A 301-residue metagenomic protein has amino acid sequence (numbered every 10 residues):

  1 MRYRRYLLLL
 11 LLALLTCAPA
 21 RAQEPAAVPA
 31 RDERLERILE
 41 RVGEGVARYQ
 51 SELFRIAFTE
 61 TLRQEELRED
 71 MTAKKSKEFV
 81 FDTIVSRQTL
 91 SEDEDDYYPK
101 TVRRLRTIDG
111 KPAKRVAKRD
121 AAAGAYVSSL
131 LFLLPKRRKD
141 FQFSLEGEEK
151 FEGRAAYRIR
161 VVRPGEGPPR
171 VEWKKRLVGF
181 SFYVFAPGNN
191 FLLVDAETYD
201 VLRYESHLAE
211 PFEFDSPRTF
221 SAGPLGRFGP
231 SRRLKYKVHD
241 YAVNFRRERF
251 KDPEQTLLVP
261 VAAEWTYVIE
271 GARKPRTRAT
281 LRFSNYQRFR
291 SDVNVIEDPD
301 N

Functional and structural regions predicted by a protein language model:
M1-R4: N-terminal secretory signal peptides that target proteins for export/translocation
Y6-C17: Bacterial N-terminal signal peptides
A18-A22: Sec/Tat signal peptide C-region and signal peptidase I cleavage site
Q23-N189, A196-R203, H207-N301: Structured extracytoplasmic
